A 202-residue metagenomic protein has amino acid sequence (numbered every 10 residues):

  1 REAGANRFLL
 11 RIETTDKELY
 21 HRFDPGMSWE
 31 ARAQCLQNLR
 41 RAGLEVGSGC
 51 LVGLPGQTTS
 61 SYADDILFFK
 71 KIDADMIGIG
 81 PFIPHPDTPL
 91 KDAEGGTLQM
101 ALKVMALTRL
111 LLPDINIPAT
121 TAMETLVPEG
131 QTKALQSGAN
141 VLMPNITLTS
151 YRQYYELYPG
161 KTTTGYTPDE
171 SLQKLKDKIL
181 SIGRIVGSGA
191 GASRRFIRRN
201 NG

Functional and structural regions predicted by a protein language model:
R1-L44, V52-D73, T88-Q99: Conserved non-cysteine loop/helix-boundary elements of the Radical SAM core domain that shape
I12-T14, S48-V52, I79-P81, A119-T121: A cross-domain feature marking catalytic cores of carbohydrate-active enzymes and several ubiquitous metabolic/repair
D73-G202: Auxiliary Fe-S-binding modules of radical SAM enzymes
